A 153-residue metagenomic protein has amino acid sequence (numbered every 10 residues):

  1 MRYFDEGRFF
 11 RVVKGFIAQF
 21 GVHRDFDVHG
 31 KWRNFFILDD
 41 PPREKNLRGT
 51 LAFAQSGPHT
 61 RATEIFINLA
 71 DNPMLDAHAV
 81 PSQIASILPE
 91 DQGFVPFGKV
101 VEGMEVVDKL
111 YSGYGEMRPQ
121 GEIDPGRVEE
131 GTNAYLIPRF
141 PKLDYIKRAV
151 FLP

Functional and structural regions predicted by a protein language model:
M1-P153: Cyclophilin-like peptidyl-prolyl cis-trans isomerases
